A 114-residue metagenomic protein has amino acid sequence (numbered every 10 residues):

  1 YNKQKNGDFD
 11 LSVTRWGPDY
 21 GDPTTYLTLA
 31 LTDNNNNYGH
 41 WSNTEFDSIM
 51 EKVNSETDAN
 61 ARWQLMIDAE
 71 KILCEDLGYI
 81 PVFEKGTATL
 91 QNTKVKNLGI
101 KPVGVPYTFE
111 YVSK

Functional and structural regions predicted by a protein language model:
Y1-L31, L65: Periplasmic binding protein-like
N2, T44-E51, N60-K71: Solvent-exposed, polar/charged alpha-helical surfaces in well-ordered, non-transmembrane soluble domains, broadly
K3-G7, T28-S55, E84-K114: Short, solvent-exposed loop/beta-turn-alpha elements that line the ligand-binding surface or hinge of extracytoplasmic
K5-G7, G21, T44, L73-D76: Extracellular/periplasmic catalytic domains that process cell-envelope and extracellular macromolecules
S12-R15, T57-N92: Bilobed periplasmic-binding protein-like "clamshell/Venus-flytrap" ligand-binding domains
